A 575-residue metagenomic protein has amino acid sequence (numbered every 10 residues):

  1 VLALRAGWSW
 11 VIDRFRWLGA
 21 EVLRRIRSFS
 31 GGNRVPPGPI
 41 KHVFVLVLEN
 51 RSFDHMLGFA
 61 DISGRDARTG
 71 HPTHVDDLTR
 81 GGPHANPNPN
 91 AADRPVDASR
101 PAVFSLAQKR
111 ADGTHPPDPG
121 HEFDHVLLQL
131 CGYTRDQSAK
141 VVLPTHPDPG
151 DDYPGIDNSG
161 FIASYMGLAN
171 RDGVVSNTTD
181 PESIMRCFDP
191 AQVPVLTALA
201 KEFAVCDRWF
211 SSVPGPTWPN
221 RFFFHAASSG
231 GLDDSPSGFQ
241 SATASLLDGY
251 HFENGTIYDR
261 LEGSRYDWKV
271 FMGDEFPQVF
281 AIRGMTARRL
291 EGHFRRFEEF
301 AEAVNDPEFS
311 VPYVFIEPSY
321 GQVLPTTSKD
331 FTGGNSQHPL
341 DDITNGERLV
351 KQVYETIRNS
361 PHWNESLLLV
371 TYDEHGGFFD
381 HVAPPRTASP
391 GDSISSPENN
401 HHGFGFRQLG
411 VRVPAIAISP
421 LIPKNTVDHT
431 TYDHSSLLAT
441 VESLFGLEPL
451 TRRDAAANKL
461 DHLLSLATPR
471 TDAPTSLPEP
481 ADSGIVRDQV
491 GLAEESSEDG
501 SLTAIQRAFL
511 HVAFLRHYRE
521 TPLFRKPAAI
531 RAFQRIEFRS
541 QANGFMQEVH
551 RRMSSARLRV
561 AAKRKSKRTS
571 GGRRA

Functional and structural regions predicted by a protein language model:
L2, W8-A575: N-terminal pro-sequences and low-complexity stem/linker regions of secreted or lumenal proteins
